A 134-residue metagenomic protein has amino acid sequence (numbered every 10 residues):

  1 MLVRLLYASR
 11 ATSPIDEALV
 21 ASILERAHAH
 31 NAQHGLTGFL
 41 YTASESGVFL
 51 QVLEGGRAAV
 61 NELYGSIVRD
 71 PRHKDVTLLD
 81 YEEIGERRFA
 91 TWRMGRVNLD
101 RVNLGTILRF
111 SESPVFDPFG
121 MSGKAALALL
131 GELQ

Functional and structural regions predicted by a protein language model:
M1-Q134: Charge-rich, low-complexity N-terminal segments
